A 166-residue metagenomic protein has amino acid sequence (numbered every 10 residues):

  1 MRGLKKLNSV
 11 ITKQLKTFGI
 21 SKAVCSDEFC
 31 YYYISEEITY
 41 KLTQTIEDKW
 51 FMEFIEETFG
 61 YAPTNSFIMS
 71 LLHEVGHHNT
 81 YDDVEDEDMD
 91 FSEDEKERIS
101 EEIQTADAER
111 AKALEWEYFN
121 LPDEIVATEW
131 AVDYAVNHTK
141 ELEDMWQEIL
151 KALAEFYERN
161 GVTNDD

Functional and structural regions predicted by a protein language model:
L4-G19: Zn2+-dependent metallopeptidase catalytic core
L7, I68, F119, D123: Hydrophobic (often cysteine-bearing) scaffold residues that line and stabilize catalytic clefts of nucleotide/cofactor
S26-N65, V75-D82: Active-site scaffold of zinc-dependent metalloenzymes
M52-G60, A108-I125: Intrinsically disordered, low-complexity acidic Ser/Thr-rich regulatory segments
N65-S66, Y81-F119: Post-HEXXH active-site segment of zinc metalloproteases
N79-F91, N137-W146: Substrate-binding/catalytic groove segments of enzymes that remodel or degrade extracellular structural polymers
R110-E117, H138-T163: Charge-dense, low-complexity polyampholytic segments
N120-N137: An active-site-proximal "capping" alpha-helix that borders the catalytic cofactor pocket
